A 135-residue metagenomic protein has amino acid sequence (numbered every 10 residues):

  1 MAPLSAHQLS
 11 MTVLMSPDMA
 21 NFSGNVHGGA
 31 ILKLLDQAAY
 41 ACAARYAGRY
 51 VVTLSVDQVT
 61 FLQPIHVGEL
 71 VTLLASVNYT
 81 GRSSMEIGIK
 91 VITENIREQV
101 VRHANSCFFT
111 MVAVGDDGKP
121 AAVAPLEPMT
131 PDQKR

Functional and structural regions predicted by a protein language model:
M1-V52, V112-R135: Hot-dog-fold acyl-thioester-processing enzymes
A2-Q8, V26, Q37-L74, N78-T80 (+2 more regions): Hydrophobic beta-strand-centered segment that forms part of the acyl-chain substrate-binding groove
S5-S10, H66-V67, N78-R135: HotDog/MaoC-like acyl-thioester-processing domains
P17-M19, V56-Q63, T93-N95: Short, well-ordered turn and helix-capping elements at secondary-structure junctions
